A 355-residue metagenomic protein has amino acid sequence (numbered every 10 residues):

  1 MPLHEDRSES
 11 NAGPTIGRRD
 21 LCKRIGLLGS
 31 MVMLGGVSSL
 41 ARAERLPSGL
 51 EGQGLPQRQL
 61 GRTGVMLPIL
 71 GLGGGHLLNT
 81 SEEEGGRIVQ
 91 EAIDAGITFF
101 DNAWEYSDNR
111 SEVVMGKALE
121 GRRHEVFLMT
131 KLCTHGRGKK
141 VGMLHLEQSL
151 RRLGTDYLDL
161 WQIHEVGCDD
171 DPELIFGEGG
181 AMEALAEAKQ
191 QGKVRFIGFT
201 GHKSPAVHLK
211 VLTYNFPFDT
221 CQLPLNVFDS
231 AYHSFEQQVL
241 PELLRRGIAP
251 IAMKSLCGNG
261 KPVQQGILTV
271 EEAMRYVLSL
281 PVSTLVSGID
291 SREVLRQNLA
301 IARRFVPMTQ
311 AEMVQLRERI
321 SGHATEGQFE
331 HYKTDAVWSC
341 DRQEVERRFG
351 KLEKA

Functional and structural regions predicted by a protein language model:
M1-G17: N-terminal secretory signal peptides
T15-K23, M31-L50: N-terminal twin-arginine translocation
C22, V32, Y214, Q238-A355: Structured C-terminal cap/extension of enzyme domains
E44-G71: N-terminal amphipathic alpha-helix/helix-capping segment at the start of soluble metabolic enzymes
L60, L72, F100, M115 (+6 more regions): Conserved, mostly hydrophobic/aromatic
G73-E83, K131-K140, Q265: Active-site mouth loops of central-metabolism enzymes
D101-A118, D169-D170: Glycine-rich, proline-tolerant flexible connector loops at the mouths of alpha/beta enzymes
R137-Q238, L244-I251: Glycine/proline-rich, positively charged, aromatic-decorated active-site loop/lid region on the catalytic face
